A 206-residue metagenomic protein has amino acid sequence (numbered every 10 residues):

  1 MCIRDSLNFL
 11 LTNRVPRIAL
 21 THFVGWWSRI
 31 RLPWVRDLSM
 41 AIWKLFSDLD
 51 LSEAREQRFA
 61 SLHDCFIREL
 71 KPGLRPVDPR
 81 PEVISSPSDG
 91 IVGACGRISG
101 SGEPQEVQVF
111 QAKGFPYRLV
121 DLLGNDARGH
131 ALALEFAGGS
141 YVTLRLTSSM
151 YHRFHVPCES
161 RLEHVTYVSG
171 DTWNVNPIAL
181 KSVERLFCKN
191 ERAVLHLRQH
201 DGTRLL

Functional and structural regions predicted by a protein language model:
M1-I3: Conserved small/polar residues in nucleotide/adenosyl-binding loops
S6-L11, L38, I42: Short helical patches
N8-F9, P16-G25: Long amphipathic alpha-helical segments
W26-L32: Flexible, non-catalytic peripheral segments of proteins
P33-N125, L134: Extended, compositionally biased flexible segments
G93, E163-T166: Conserved positions in beta-strands of structured domains
G102-A137, Y141-Y151, P157, V165-L206: Cytosolic, membrane-proximal regulatory domains of ion/volume homeostasis and mechanosensation machinery
S160: Phosphate/adenylate-binding glycine loop and adjacent helical scaffold
